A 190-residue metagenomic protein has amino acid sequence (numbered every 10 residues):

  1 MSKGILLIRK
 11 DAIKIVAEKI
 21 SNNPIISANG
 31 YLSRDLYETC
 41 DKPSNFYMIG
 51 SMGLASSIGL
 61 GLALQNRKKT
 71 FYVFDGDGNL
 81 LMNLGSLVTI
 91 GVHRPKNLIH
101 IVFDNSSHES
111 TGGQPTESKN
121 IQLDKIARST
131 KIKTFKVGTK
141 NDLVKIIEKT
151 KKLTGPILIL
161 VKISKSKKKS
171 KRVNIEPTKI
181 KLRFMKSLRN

Functional and structural regions predicted by a protein language model:
M1-M52: Active-site diphosphate/adenylate-binding microenvironment
S2, L7-K10, K42, L153-N190: Glycine/aspartate-rich loop-and-adjacent alpha/beta segment that forms the canonical ThDP
L7, G78-M82, K140-N141: Active-site glycine- and acidic-residue-rich loops that bind and position anionic ligands or nucleotide-like cofactors
I15, S86-I90, I146-K149: A short acidic, amphipathic alpha-helical/loop segment
I26-A28, F74-D75, H100-D104, L160-S164: Short beta-strand segments
Y37-N105: Thiamine diphosphate
N105-G113: Long, charge-dense
Q114-K149: Conserved thiamine diphosphate
